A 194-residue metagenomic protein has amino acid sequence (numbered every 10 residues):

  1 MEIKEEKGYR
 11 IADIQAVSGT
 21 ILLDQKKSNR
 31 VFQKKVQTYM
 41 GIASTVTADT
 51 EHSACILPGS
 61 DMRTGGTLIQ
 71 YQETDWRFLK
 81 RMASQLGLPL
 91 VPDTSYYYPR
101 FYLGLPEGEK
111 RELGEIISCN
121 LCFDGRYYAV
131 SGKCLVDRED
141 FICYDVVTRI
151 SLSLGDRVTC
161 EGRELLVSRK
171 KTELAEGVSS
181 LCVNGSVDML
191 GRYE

Functional and structural regions predicted by a protein language model:
M1-E194: Amphipathic alpha-helical and helix-coil boundary elements used as assembly and membrane-proximal scaffolds
